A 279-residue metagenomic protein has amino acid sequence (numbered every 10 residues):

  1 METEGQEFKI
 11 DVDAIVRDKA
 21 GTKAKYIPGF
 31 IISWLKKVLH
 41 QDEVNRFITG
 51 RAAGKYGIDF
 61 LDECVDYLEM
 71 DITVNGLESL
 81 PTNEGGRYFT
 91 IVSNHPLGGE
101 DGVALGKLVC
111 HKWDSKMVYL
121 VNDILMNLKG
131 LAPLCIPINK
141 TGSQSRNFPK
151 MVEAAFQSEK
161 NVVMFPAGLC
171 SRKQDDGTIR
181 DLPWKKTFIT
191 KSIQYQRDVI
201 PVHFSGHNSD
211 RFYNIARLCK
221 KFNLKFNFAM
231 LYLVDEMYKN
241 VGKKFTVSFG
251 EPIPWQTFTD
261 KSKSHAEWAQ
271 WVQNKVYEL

Functional and structural regions predicted by a protein language model:
M1-F89, H95, E100-A104, A132: Membrane-anchoring hydrophobic helices of lipid-metabolizing enzymes
V12, R146-L279: Non-catalytic C-terminal accessory region of glycerolipid acyltransferases and related lyso-lipid remodeling enzymes
E43, G85, F89-S143: Catalytic core of membrane glycerolipid acyltransferases/transacylases, capturing the structured, soluble-facing
G50, V65-D71, I138-Q144, G177-T178: Short, flexible loop segments at the rims of nucleotide/cofactor-binding pockets, characterized by
D59, L128-L134, S248-P252: Short, basic/glycine-rich phosphate-binding loops at helix/coil junctions that contact nucleotide phosphates
D71-L80, V121-D123, R146-V152: Short, charged beta->alpha transition segments
N75-L77, L120-N122, I138, P252 (+1 more regions): Conserved beta-strand termini and adjacent loop/short-helix elements that scaffold enzyme active sites in alpha/beta
